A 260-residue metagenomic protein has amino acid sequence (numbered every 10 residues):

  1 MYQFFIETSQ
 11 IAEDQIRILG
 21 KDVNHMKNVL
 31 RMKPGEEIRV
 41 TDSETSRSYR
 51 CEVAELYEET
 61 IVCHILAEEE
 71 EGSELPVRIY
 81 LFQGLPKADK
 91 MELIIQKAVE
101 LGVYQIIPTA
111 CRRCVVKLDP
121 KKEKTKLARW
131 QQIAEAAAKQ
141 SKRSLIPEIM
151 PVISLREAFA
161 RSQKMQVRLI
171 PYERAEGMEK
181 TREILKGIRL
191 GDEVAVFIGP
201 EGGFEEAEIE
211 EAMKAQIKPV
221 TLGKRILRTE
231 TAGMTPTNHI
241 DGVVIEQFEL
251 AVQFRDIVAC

Functional and structural regions predicted by a protein language model:
M1-E70, C260: N-terminal positively charged helical leader segments and presequences
I16-I18, P76-Y80, D192-A195, K214-L222: Glycine/charged-rich beta-loop-alpha catalytic/anionic-binding loops adjacent to active sites
G35, A98, A134, A212 (+1 more regions): Residue-level signal for inorganic ion chemistry
I38, H64, E70-F82, R189-L190: Mobile, glycine- and charge-enriched loop segments and immediately flanking short secondary-structure elements within
C63, I146-M150, P219: Generic structural signal for residues in well-ordered beta-strands
G72-L169: RNA substrate-binding interface of SAM-dependent RNA methyltransferases
M165-G203, A207-I209, I217-T221: Active-site/ligand-binding-proximal alpha/beta "capping" segment
E206-R255, C260: Structured adenosyl-cofactor binding patch, chiefly the S-adenosyl-L-methionine
